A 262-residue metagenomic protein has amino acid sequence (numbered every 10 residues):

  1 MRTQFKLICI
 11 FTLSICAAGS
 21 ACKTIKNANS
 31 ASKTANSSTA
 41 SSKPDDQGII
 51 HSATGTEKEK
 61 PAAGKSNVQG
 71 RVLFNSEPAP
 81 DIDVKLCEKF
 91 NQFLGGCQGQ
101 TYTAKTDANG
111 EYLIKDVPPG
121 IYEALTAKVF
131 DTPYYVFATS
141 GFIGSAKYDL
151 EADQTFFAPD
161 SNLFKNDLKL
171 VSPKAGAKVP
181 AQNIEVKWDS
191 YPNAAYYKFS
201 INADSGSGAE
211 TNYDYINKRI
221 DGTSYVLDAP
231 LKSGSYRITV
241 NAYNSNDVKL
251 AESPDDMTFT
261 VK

Functional and structural regions predicted by a protein language model:
M1-I8: Bacterial N-terminal signal peptides that target proteins for export
C9-L13: Hydrophobic helical h-region of N-terminal Sec-dependent signal peptides in bacterial secretory/periplasmic proteins
A18-A21: C-terminal motif of bacterial Sec signal peptides marking the signal peptidase cleavage site
K23-K262: Long luminal/extracellular ectodomains of secretory-pathway precursor proteins
